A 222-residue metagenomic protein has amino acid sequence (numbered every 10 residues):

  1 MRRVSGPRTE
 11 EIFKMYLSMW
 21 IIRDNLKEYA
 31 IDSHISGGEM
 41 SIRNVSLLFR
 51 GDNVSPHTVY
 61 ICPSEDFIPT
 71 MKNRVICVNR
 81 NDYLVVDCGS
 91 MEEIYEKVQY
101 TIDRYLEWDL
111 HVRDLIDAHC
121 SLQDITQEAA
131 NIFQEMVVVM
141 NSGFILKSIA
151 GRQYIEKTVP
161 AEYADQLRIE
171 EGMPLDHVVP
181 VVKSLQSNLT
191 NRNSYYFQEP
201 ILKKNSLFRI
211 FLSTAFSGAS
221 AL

Functional and structural regions predicted by a protein language model:
M1-L222: Alpha-helical/coil-rich non-catalytic "connector" segments in signaling and regulatory proteins
